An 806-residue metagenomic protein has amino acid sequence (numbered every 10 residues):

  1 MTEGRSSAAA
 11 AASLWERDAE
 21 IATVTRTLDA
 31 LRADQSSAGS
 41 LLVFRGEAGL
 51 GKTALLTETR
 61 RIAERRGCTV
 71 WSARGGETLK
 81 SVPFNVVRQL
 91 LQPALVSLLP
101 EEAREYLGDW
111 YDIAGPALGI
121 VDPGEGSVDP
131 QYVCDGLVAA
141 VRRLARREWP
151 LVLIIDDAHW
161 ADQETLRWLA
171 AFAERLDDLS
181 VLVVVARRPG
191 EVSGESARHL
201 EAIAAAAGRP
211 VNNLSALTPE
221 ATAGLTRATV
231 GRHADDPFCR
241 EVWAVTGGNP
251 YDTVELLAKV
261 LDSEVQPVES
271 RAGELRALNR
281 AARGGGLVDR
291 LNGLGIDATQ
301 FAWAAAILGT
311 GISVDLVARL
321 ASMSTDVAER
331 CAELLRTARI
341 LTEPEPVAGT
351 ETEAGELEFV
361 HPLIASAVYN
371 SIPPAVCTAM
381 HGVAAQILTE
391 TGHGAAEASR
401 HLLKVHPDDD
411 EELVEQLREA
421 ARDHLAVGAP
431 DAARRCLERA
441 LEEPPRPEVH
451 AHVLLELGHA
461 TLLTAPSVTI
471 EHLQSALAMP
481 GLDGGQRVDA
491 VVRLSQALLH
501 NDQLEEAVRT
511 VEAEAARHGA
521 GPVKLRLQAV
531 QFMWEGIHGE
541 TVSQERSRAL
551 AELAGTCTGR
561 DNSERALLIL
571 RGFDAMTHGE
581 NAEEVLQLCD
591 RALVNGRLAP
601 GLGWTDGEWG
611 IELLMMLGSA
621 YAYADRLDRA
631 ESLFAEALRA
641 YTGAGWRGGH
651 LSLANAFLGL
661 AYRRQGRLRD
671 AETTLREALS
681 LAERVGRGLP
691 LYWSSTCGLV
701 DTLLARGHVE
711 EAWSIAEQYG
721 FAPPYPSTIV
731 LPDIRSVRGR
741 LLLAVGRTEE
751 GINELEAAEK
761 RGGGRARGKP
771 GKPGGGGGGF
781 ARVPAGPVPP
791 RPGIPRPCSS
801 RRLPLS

Functional and structural regions predicted by a protein language model:
M1-T27, D112-E125, G273-R283: Conserved adenine-nucleotide phosphate-binding loops and their immediately adjacent elements
T2-E3, N85-V152, E201, A223 (+2 more regions): Conserved Walker-type P-loop NTP-binding/catalytic site
F44: Hydrophobic anchor at the beta1->P-loop junction of P-loop NTPases
E47-S81, N85-R88: P-loop NTPase Walker A phosphate-binding motif
L50, A221-T229, H233-R435, R439-E442: Short secondary-structure boundary elements
E64-R66, A204, W243, A258-L261 (+7 more regions): Internal alpha-solenoid helical repeat scaffolds
W168-A207, V211-N213: Sensor-1/coupling segment of RecA-like P-loop NTPase cores
T337, D431, A465, A507 (+4 more regions): Helix-coil-helix junctions within alpha-helical repeat/solenoid scaffolds
